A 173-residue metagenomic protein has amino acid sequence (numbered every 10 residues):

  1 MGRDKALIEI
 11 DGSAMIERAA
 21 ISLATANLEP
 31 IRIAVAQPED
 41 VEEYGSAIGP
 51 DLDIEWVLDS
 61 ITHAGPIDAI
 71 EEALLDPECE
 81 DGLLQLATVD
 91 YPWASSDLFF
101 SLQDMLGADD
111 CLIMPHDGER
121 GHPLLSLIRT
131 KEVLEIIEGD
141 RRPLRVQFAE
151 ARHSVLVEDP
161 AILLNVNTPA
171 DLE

Functional and structural regions predicted by a protein language model:
M1-H122, T130, E135-R141, A149-I162 (+1 more regions): Nucleotide and nucleotide-moiety/phosphate-recognizing core
E173: Acidic two-metal-ion nuclease catalytic site recognized across multiple nuclease folds, prominently DnaQ/RNase D-T
